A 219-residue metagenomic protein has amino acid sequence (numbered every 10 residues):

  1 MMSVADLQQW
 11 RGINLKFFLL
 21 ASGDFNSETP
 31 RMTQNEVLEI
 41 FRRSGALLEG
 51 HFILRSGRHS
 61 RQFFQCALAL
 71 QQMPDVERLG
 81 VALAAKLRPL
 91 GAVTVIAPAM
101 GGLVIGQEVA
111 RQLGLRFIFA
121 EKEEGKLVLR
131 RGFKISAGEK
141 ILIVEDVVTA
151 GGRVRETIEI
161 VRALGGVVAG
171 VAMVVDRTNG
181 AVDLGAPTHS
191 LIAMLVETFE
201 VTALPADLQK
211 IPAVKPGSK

Functional and structural regions predicted by a protein language model:
M2-K219: PRPP-associated nucleotide enzymes
